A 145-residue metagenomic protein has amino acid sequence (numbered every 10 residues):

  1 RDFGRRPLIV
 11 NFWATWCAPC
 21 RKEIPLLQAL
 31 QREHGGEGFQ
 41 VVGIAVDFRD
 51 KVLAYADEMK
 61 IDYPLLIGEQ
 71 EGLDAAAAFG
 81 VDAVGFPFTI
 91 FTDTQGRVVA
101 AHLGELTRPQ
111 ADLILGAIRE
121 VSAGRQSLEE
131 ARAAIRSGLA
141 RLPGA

Functional and structural regions predicted by a protein language model:
R1-L8, H34: A short beta-strand-turn-helix
G4, F12-A29: Conserved redox-active cysteine motifs that mediate thiol-disulfide chemistry, especially di-cysteine Cys-X(1-2)-Cys
R6-L8, F12-W16, F48, G85: Short pre-active-site segment immediately N-terminal to redox-active cysteine/selenocysteine motifs in thiol-based
P7-L8, F39, P87, R97: Alpha/beta-hydrolase fold active-site loops
V10, Q40-V42, P64: Rossmann-like NAD(H)/NADP(H) cofactor-binding core
R21-K60, Q70-A77, R136-A145: Structural microenvironment flanking redox-active thiols in thiol-disulfide oxidoreductases
D57-D62, G68-A117: Thiol/disulfide oxidoreductase modules built on the thioredoxin-like
V121-A145: Non-globular targeting/processing and membrane-anchoring segments
